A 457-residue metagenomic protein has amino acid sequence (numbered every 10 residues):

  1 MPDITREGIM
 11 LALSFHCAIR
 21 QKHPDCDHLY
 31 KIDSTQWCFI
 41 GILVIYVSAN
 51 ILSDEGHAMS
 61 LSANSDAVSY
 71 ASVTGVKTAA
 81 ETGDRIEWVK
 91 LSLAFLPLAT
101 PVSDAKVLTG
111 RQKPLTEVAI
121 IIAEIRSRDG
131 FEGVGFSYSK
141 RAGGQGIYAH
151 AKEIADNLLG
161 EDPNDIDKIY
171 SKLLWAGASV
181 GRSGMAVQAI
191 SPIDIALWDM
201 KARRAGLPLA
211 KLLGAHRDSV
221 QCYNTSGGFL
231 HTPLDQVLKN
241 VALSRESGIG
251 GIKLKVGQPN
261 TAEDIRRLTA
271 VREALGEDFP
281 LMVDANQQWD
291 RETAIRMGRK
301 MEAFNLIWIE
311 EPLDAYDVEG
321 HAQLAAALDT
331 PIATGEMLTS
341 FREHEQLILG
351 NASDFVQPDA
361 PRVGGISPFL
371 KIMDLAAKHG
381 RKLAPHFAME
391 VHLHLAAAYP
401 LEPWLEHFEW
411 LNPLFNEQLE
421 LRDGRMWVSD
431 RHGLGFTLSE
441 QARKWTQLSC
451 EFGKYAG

Functional and structural regions predicted by a protein language model:
P2, R6-G8, A12-L13, S34-T35: Positively charged N-terminal leader segments that act as targeting/secretion signals
L61-S72, E81-V89, L96-P101, P114-L115 (+1 more regions): Flexible C-terminal active-site loop/helix
V73, W88-S92, I125-R204: Metal- or metallocofactor-binding catalytic centers and their adjacent structured scaffolds across diverse enzyme
G130, I193, G206, D284 (+5 more regions): Conserved, mostly hydrophobic/aromatic
Q221-Q236, N286: Active-site mouth loops of central-metabolism enzymes
L238-S247, M297-A303: Alpha/beta enzyme core
L254-H386: Catalytic core of soluble alpha/beta enzymes
